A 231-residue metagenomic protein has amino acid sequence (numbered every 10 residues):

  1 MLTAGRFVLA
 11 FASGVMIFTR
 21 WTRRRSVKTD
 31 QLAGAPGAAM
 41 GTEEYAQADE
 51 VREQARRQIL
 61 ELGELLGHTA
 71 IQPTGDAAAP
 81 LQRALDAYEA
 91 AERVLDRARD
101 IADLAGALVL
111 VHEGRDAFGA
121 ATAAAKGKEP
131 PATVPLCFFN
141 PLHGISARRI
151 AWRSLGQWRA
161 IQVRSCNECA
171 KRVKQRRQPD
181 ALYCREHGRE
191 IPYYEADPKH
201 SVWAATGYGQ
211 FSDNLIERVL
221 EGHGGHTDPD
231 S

Functional and structural regions predicted by a protein language model:
M1-A38: N-terminal signal-anchor transmembrane alpha helix of single-pass membrane proteins, serving as the membrane-anchoring
G37-Q82, P141-W152: Amphipathic, heptad-repeat alpha-helical segments
E44, A78-L81, L85-E89, L95 (+2 more regions): Broad hydrophobic/π-residue packing in well-ordered secondary structure
E53-R56, L60, Q82-E89, A105-G119: Generic structural signal for well-ordered, non-transmembrane alpha-helical segments in soluble/cytosolic regions
L66-D76, E92-A102, A125: Secondary-structure edge/capping motif, primarily at the C-terminal ends of alpha-helices and the immediately following
D100-S231: Cytosol-/stroma-facing membrane-proximal "stalk/adaptor" domains immediately downstream of transmembrane anchors
